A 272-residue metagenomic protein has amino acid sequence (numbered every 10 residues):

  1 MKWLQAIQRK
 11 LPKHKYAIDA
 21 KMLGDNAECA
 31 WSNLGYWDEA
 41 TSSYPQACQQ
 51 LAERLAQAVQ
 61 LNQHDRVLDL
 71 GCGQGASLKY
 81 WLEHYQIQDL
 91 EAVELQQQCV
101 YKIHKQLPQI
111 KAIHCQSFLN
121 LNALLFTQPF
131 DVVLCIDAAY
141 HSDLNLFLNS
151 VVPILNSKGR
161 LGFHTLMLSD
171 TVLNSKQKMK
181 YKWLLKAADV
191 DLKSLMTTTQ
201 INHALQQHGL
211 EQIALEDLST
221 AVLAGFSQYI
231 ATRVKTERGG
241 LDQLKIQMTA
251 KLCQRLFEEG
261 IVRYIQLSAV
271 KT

Functional and structural regions predicted by a protein language model:
M1-L23: N-terminal auxiliary segments of SAM/dcSAM-dependent transferases
Q46-Q63: Conserved alpha-helix/loop element of class I SAM-dependent methyltransferases that forms part of the SAM/SAH-binding
L68, Q74-N120: Class I SAM-dependent methyltransferase SAM/SAH-binding core
A123-V133: A short acidic, Gly/Pro-enriched loop at the edge of an enzyme's catalytic core that lines a small-molecule cofactor
L146-R160: A short glycine-rich, Lys/Arg-flanked "PGG" loop and its adjoining helix->strand segment in the class I
M167-D191: Short, glycine-/aromatic-enriched active-site segment of Class I SAM-dependent methyltransferases
K193-G209: Short alpha-helix
A214-T272: Conserved Class I S-adenosyl-L-methionine
